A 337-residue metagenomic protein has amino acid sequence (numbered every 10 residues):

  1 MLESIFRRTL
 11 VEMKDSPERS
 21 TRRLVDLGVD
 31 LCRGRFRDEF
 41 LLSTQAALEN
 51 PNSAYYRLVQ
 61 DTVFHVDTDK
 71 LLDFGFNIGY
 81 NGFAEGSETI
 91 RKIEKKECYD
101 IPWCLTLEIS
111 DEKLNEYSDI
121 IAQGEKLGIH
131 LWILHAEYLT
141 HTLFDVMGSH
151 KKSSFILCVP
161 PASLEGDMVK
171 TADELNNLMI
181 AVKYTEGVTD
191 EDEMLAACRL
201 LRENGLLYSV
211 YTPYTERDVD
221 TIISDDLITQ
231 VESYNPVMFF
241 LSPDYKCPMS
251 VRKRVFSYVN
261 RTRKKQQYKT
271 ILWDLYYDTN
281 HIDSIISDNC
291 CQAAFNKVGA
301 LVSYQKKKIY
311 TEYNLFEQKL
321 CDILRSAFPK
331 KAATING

Functional and structural regions predicted by a protein language model:
M1-D30, R35, V259, K264-G337: Accessory C-terminal segments flanking Radical SAM cores
T21, L41, Y55-Y56, E191-M194: Short amphipathic alpha-helical segments that mediate assembly, nucleic-acid/protein binding, or membrane association
G34-T106: N-terminal [4Fe-4S]-dependent radical SAM core
S53-V63, L241-Y258, K330, T334: N-terminal short leaders/motifs
W103-K113, G124-T140, K151-E165, T171-E193 (+3 more regions): Core AdoMet radical
I109, L131-L134, D192-D283, N296-S303: Conserved C-terminal portion of the radical SAM core fold that forms the substrate/S-adenosylmethionine-binding
Y117, I121, F144-G148, M168-A172 (+3 more regions): Generic structural signal for well-ordered alpha-helices, preferentially at hydrophobic/aromatic core positions
H141-P161, V259-L272: Alpha-helix-loop-beta-strand connector modules within alpha/beta enzyme cores
